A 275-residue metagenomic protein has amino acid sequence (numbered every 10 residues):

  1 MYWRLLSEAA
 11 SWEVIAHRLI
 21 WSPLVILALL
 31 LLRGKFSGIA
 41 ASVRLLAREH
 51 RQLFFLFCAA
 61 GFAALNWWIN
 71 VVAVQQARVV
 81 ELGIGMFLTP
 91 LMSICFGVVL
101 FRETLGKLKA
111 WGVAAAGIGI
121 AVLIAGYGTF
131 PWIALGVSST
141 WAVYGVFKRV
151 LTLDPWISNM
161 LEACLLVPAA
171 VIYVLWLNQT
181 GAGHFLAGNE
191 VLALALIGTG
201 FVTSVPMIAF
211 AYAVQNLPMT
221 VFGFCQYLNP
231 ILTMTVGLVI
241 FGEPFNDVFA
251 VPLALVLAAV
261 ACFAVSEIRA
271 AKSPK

Functional and structural regions predicted by a protein language model:
M1-I15, I118-V150, A193, K275: Glycine-/small-residue-enriched transmembrane alpha-helix faces in small-molecule transporters and effluxers
L6, V14, A73-V74, V99-F101 (+5 more regions): Hydrophobic/aromatic residues within transmembrane alpha-helices of multi-pass small-molecule transporters
S11-F62, T140, L161-N178: Transmembrane alpha-helices of multi-pass small-molecule transport proteins
L19, F130, Y227-K275: C-terminal-most transmembrane helix of multi-pass membrane proteins
G38-I69, W132-G136, H184-V205: Loop-to-transmembrane-helix transition segments
V72, L88-L108, I231-A250: C-terminal transmembrane-helix exit sites in multi-pass transporters
G83-L88, P155-L165, S204-V239: Helix-helix packing/entry segments at the starts of transmembrane helices
L105-I124, V137, V248-E267: Hydrophobic transmembrane alpha-helices of multi-pass small-molecule transport proteins
